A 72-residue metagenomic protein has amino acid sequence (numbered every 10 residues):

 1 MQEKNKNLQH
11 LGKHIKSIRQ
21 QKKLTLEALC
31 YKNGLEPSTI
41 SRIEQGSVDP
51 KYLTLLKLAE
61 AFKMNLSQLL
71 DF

Functional and structural regions predicted by a protein language model:
M1-Q21: A short, Lys/Arg-rich alpha-helix, primarily the initiator
I15, L26, P37, Y52-L55: Helix-turn-helix DNA-binding elements, focusing on the entry/boundary residues of the two helices that contact DNA
K16, Y31-K32, S47, K51 (+1 more regions): N-terminal helix-turn-helix DNA-binding core of bacterial DNA-binding proteins
R19, C30, A59: The alpha-helix within a helix-turn-helix
Q20, G34, Q45-S47, L56 (+1 more regions): Residue-level detection of the helix-turn-helix DNA-binding "recognition helix"
K23-R42: Short alpha-helical DNA-recognition segment
K51-Q68: DNA major-groove recognition helix of helix-turn-helix/homeodomain DNA-binding modules
